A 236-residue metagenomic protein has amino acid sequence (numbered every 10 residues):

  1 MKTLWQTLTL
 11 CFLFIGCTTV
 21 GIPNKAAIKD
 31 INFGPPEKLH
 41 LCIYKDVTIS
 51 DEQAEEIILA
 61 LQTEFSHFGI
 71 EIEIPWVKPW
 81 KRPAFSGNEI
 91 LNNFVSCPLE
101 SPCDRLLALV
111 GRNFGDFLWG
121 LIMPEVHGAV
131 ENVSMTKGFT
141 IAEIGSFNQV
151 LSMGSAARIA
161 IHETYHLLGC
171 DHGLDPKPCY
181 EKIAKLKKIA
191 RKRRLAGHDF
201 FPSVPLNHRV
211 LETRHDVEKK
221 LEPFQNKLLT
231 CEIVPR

Functional and structural regions predicted by a protein language model:
K2-L10: Sec-dependent signal peptide recognition, specifically the positively charged N-region followed immediately by
V20-F65: Fold-level signature of zinc-dependent metallopeptidase catalytic domains
C42, D46-T48, A84-I90, K188-R193: Zinc-dependent metalloendopeptidases
D51-L167: Metzincin-family zinc-dependent endopeptidase catalytic domain
T140, I144-R236: The catalytic-center signature of Zn2+-dependent metalloproteases
